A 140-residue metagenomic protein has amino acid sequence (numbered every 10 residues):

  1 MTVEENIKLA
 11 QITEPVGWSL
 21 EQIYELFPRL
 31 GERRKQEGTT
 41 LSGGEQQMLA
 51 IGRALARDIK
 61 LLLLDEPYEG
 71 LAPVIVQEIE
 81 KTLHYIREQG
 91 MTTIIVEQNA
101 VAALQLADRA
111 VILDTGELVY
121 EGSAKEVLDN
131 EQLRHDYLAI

Functional and structural regions predicted by a protein language model:
M1-I12: Q-loop/switch helix immediately C-terminal to the Walker
E37-L41, E45: Conserved ABC ATPase signature
I51: Hydrophobic anchor residue at the start of the ABC signature
A54-L55: ABC ATPase C-loop
L62-E66: Catalytic Walker B motif of ABC-type/P-loop ATPase nucleotide-binding domains
V76-Q89: Helical segment within the ABC ATPase nucleotide-binding domain
R109, E121: Short, glycine/charged-rich "phosphate-handling" switch motifs in NTP-dependent and phosphotransfer domains
